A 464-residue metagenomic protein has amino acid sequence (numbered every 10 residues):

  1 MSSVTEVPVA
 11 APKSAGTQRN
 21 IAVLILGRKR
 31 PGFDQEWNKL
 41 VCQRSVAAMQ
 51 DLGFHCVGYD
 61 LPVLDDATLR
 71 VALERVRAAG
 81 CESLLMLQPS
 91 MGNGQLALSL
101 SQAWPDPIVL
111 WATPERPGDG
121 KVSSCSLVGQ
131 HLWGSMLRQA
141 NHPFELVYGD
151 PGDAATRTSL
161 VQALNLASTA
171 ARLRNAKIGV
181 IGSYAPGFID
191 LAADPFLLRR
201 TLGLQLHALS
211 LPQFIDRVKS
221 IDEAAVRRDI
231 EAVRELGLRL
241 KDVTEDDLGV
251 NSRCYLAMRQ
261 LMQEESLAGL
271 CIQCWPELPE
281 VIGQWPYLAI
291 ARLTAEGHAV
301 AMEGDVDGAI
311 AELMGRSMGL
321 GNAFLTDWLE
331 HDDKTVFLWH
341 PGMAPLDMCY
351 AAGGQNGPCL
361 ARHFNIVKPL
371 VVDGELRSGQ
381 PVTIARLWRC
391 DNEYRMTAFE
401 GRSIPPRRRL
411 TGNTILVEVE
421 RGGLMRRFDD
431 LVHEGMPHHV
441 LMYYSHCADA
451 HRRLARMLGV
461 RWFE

Functional and structural regions predicted by a protein language model:
S2, P62-R174, P186-G187, F337-W339: Cofactor- and metal-binding active-site motifs of prokaryotic enzymes that mediate redox/radical or nucleophilic
S2-V63, I189-L238: N-terminal glycine-rich anion-binding loop in soluble enzyme alpha/beta folds
K39-V41, S101-A103, A193-T201, P286-A289 (+1 more regions): Short, solvent-exposed amphipathic alpha-helical segments in soluble enzyme and RNA/protein-processing domains
C42-M86, D246-E264: Alpha/propeptide regions of enzymes that mature by internal proteolysis
V46, V128-G321: Conserved, well-structured core segments that form the ligand-binding/active-site neighborhood of functional domains
G92-P105, P279-A291, E420-R421: Short Gly/Thr/Asp-enriched flexible loops that form oxyanion-binding sites at enzyme active sites
G297-R409: C-terminal catalytic subdomain
V367-E464: Extended hydrophobic packing segments that form well-structured cores
